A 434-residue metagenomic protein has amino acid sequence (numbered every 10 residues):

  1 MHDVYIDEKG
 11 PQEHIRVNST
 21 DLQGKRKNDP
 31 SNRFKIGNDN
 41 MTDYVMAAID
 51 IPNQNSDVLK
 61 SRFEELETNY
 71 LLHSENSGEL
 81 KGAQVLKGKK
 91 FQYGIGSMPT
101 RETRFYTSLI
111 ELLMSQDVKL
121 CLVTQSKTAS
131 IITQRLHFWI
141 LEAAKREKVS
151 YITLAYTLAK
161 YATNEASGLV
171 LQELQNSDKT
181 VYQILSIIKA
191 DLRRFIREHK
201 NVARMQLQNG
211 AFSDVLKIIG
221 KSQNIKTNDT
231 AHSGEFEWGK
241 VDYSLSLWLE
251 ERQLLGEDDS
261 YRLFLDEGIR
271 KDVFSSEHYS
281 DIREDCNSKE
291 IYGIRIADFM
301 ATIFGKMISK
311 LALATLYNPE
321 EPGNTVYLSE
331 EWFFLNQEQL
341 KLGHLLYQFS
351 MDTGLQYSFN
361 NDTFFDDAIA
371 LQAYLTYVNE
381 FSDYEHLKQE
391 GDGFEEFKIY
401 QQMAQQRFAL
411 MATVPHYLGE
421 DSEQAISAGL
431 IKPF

Functional and structural regions predicted by a protein language model:
M1-M98, Y106-T107, L430-P433: An N-terminal structural lobe/cap that precedes and organizes the functional/catalytic core across diverse proteins
S97-F434: Charge-dense, low-complexity intrinsically disordered regions
